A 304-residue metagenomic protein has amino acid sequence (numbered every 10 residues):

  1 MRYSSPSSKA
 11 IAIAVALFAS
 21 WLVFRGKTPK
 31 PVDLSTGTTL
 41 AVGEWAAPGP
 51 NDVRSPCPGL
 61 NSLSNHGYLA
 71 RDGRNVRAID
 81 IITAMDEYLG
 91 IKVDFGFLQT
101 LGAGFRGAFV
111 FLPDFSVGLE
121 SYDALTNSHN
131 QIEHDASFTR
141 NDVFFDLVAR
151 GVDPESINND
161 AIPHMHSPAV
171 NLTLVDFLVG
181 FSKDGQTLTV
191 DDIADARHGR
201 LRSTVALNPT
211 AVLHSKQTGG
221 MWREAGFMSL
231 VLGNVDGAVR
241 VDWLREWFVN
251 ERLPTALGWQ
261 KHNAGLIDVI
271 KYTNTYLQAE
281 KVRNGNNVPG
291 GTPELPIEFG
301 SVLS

Functional and structural regions predicted by a protein language model:
R2-G59, S64, L69-S304: Polar/charged low-complexity regulatory segments
